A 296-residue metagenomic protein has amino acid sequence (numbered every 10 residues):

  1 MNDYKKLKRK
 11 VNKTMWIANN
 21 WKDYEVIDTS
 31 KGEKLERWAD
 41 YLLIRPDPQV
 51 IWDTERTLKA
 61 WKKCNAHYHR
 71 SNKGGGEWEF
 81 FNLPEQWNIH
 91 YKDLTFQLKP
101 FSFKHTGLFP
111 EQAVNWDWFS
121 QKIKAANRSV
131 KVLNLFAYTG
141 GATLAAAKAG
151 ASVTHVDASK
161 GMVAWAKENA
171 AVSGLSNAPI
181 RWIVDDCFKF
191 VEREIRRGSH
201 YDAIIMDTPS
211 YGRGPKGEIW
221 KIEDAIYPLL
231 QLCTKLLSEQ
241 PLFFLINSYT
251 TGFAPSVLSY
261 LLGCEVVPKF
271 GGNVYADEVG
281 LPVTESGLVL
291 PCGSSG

Functional and structural regions predicted by a protein language model:
W21-R37, L43-P110, D117: Non-catalytic substrate-recognition/targeting regions of SAM-dependent transferases
P110-R128: Conserved alpha-helix/loop element of class I SAM-dependent methyltransferases that forms part of the SAM/SAH-binding
N127-Y138: Conserved class I S-adenosyl-L-methionine
T139-A151: Conserved SAM-binding loop of SAM-dependent methyltransferases across substrates and taxa, primarily the Class I
S152-D157: Conserved SAM-binding motif I beta-strand of class I
S159-I205: S-adenosyl-L-methionine
D224-Q240: A short glycine-rich, Lys/Arg-flanked "PGG" loop and its adjoining helix->strand segment in the class I
P241-G296: C-terminal catalytic and target-recognition region of SAM-dependent MTase-like enzymes, primarily methyltransferases
